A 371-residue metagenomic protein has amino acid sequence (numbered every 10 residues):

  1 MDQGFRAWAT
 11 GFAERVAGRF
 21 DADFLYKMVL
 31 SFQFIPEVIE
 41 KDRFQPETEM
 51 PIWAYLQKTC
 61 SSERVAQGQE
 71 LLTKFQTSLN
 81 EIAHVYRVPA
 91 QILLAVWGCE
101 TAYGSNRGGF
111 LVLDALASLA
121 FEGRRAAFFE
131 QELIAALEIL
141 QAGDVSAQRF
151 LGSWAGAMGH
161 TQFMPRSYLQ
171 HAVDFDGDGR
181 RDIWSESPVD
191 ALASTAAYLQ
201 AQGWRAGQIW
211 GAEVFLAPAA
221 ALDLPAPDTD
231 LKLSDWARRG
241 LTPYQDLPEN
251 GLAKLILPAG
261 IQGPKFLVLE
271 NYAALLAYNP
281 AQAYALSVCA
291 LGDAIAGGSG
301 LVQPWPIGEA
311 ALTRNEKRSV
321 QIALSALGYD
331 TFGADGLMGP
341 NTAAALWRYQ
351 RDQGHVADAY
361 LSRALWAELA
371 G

Functional and structural regions predicted by a protein language model:
M1-A83: An acidic, Gly/Ser/Thr/Pro-rich helix-cap/linker signature
V16, F24-F34, P89-G104, A136-I139 (+1 more regions): Short, functionally critical alpha-helical segments immediately adjacent to catalytic or ligand/cofactor-binding
F34-K41, T101-L111, E122-A126, A142-Q148 (+4 more regions): Secretory-pathway/luminal and periplasmic proteins that interact with or process carbohydrate-rich
S105, A120-E122, A135-I139, L169 (+1 more regions): Cell-envelope/ECM-targeting effectors and their regulatory/trafficking segments
L111-A120, M158-D174, T195: Substrate-binding/active-site groove segments that recognize and process beta-1,4-linked N-acetyl-hexosamine
D114-L140, D174-G177: Acidic, His- and aromatic-enriched active-site or binding-groove loops in soluble protein domains that engage sugars
F175-I183, G336, A359: Acidic, glycine-anchored loop motifs typical of Ca2+
R181-D235: Ligand-binding pocket segment of bilobal, Venus flytrap-like solute-binding proteins
